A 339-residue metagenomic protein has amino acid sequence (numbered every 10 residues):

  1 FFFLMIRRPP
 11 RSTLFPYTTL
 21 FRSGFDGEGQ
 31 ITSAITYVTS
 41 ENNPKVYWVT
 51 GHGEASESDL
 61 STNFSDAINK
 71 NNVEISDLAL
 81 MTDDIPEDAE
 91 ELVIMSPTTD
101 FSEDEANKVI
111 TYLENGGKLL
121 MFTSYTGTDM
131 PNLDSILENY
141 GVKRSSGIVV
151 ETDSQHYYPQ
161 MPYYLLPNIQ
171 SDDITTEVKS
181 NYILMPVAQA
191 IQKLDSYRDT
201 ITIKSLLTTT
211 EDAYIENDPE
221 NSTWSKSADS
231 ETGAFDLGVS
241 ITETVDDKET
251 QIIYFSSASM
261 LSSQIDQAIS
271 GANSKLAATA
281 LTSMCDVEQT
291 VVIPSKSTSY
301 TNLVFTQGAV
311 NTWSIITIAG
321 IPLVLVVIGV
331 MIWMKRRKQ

Functional and structural regions predicted by a protein language model:
F1, P16-Q339: Short, surface-exposed patches at the edges or C-terminal ends of soluble domains, predominantly
M5-T19: Residue-level detector of conserved catalytic or cofactor/ligand-binding positions in enzyme active sites
